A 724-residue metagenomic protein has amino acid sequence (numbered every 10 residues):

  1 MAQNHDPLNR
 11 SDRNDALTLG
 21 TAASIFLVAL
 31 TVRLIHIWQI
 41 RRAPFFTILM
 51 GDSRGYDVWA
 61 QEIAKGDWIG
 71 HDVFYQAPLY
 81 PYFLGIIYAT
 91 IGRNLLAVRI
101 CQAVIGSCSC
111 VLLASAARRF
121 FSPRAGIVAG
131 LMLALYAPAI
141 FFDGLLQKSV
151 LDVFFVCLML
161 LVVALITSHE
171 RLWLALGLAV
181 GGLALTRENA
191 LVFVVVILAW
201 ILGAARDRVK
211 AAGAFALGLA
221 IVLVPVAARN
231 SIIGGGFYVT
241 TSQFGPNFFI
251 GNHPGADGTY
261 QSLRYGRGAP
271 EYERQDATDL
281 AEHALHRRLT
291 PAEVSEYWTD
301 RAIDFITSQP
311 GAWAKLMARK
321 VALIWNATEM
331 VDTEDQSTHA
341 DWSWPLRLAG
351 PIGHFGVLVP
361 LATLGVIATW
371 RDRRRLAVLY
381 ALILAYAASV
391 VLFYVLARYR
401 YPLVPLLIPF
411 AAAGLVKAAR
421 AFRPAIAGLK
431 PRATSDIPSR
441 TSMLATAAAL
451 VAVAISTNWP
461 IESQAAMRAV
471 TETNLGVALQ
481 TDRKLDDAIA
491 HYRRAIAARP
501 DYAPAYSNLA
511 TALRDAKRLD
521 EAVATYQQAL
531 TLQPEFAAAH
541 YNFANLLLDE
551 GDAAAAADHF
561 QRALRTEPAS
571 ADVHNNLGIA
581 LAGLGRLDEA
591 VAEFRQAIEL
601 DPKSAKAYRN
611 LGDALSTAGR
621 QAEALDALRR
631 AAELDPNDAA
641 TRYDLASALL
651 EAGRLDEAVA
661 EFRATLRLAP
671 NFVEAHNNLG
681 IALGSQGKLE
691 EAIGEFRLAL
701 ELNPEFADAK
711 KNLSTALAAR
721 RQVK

Functional and structural regions predicted by a protein language model:
L30, G85, A116, A129-G130 (+6 more regions): Membrane-interface alpha helices of multi-pass inner-membrane proteins
I40-R54, E62-T90, L96-R99, D304: Membrane-proximal lumenal/periplasmic loop motifs of glycosylation machinery
I48, Y75, L79-Y80, A97-C108 (+4 more regions): Multi-pass, polyprenyl lipid-linked donor-dependent membrane glycosyltransferases
A97, F305, A312-L379: Membrane-interface anchor segments at the N-terminal boundary of transmembrane helices in multi-pass membrane enzymes
I100-F121, L158, P360-L364: Transmembrane-helix motifs of polytopic, lipid-linked glycan transferases
P123-R124, M159-A175, I201-A205, R373 (+1 more regions): Membrane-interface transmembrane helices that cradle and orient dolichyl/undecaprenyl
V239-L323: Membrane-proximal stem/loop segments at transmembrane-domain junctions that anchor or position
V470-T481, P504-D515, A538-D549, D572-G583 (+4 more regions): Conserved alpha-helical positions within TPR/SEL1-like repeat arrays
